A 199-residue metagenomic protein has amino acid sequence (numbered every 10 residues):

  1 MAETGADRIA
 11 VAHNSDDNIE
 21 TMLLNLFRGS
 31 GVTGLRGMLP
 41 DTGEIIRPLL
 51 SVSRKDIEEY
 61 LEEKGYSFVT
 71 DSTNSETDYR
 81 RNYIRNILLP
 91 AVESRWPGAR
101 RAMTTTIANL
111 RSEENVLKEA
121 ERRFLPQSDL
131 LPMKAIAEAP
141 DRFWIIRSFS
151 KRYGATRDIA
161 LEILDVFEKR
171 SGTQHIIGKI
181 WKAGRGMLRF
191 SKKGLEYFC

Functional and structural regions predicted by a protein language model:
E3-A12, D17-T106, L110, L125 (+1 more regions): Catalytic subdomain that performs nucleotidyl-dependent activation
D41-T42, N86, T104-C199: AMP-forming adenylation/ATP pyrophosphatase catalytic core
